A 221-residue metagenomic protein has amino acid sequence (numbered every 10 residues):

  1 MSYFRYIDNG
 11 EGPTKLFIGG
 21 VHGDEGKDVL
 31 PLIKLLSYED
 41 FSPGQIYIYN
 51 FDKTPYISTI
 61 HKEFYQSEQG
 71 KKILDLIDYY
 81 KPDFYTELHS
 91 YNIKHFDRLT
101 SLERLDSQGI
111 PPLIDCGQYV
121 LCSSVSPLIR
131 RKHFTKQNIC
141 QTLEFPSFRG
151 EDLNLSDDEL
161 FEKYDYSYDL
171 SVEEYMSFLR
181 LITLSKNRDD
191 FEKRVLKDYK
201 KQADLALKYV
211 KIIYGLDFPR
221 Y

Functional and structural regions predicted by a protein language model:
M1-Y221: Structured catalytic-domain cores with a bias toward divalent-metal coordination
